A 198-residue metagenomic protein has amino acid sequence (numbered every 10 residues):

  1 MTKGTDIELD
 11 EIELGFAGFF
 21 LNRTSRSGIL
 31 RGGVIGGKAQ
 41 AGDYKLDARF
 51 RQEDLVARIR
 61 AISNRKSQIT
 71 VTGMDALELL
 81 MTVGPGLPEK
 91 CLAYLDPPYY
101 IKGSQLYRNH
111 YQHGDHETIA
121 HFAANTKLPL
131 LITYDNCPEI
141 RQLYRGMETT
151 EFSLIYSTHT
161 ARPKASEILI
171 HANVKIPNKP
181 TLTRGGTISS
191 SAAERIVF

Functional and structural regions predicted by a protein language model:
M1-Y94, P98-S104, C137, A165: SAM-dependent nucleic-acid methyltransferase catalytic core
M74-L92, Y99-F198: Class I S-adenosyl-L-methionine
